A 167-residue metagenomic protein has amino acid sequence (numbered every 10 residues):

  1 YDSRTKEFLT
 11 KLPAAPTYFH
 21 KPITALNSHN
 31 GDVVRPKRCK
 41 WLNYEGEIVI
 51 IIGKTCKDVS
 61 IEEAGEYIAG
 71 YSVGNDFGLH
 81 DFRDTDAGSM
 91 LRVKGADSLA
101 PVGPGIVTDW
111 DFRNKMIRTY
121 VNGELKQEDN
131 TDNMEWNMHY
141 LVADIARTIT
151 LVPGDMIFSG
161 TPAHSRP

Functional and structural regions predicted by a protein language model:
Y1-Y44: Extended, compositionally biased flexible segments
R4, H80-P167: Catalytic-pocket segment enriched in acidic/His residues
K6-L9, V33-L42, C56-E63, M90-K94 (+1 more regions): A generic local secondary-structure boundary/capping motif
E7, H29-D32, K37, V59-A64 (+3 more regions): A short secondary-structure junction signal
F19, V49-K54, V102, T150: Short, conserved beta-strand element in jelly-roll/cupin
G46-V49, K57-D58, H80: Hydrophobic, aromatic-enriched interface-forming segments
E47-I51, S72, R118: Residues embedded in well-ordered beta-strands
